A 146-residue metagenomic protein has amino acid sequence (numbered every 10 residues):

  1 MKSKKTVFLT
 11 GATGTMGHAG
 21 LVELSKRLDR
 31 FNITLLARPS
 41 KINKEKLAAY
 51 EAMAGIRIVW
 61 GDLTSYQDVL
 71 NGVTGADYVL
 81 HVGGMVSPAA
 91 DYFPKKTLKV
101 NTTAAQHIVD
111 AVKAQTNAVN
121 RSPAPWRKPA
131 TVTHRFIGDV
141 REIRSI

Functional and structural regions predicted by a protein language model:
K2-R30: N-terminal Rossmann NAD(P)H-binding glycine-rich loop of SDR-like oxidoreductase domains
T10, L36, V79-G83, R121-R127: SDR active-site strand-loop-helix element
L28-I42: Conserved glycine-rich Rossmann-like NAD(P)H-binding loop of the short-chain dehydrogenase/reductase
N32-T34, R57, S122: A structural signal for isolated positions on well-ordered beta-strands in alpha/beta enzyme cores
N43-I56: Short, conserved SAM-binding/catalytic segment of Class I S-adenosyl-L-methionine-dependent methyltransferases
M53-V100: NAD(P)H-binding glycine-rich loop region in Rossmannoid oxidoreductase-like domains and their noncatalytic homologs
K99, T103-I146: Conserved Rossmann-fold NAD(P)-dependent oxidoreductase catalytic core, especially the SDR/UDP-sugar
